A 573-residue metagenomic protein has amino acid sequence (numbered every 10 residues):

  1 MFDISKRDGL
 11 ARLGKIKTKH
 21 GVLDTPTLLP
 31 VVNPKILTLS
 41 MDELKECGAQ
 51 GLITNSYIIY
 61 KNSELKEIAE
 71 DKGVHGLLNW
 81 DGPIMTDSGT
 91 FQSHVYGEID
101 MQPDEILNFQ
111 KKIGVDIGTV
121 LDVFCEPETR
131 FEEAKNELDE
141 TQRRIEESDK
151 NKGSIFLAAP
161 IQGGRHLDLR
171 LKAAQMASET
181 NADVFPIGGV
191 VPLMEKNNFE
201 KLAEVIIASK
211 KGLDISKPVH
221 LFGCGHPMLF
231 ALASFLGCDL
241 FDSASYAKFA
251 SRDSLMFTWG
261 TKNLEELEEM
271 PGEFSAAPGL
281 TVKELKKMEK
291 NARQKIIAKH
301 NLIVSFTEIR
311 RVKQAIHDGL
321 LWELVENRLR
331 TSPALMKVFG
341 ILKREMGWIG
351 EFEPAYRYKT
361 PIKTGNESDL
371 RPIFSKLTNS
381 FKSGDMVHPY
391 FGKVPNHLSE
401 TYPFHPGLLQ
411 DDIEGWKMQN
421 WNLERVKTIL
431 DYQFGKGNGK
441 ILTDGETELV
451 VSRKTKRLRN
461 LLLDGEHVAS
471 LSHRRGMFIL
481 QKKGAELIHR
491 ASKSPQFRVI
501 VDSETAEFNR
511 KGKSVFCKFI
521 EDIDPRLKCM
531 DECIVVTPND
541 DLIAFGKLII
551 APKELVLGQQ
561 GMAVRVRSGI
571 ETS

Functional and structural regions predicted by a protein language model:
M1-G153, P361-K382, M386-I413: Non-catalytic, usually N-terminal nucleic-acid engagement modules in DNA/RNA processing proteins
M1-K15, L23-K35, D122-E128, S275-W421 (+4 more regions): C-terminal extensions of enzymes
T86, V120, A159-I161, L221 (+1 more regions): Structural beta-sheet core signal
Q110, A177, G319, M530: Residue-level signal for inorganic ion chemistry
P127-F131, P186-L193, Q294: Glycine- and acidic
D139-Q142, D149-V282: Glycine-rich phosphate/ribose-binding loops and adjacent secondary-structure elements that form binding surfaces
E414-F497: Anionic-ligand-binding alpha/beta catalytic cores of soluble enzymes and soluble regulatory domains that recognize
V468-C529, C533-S573: Beta-strand/loop-dominated core regions that host nucleotide or nucleotide-derived cofactor-binding catalytic loops
